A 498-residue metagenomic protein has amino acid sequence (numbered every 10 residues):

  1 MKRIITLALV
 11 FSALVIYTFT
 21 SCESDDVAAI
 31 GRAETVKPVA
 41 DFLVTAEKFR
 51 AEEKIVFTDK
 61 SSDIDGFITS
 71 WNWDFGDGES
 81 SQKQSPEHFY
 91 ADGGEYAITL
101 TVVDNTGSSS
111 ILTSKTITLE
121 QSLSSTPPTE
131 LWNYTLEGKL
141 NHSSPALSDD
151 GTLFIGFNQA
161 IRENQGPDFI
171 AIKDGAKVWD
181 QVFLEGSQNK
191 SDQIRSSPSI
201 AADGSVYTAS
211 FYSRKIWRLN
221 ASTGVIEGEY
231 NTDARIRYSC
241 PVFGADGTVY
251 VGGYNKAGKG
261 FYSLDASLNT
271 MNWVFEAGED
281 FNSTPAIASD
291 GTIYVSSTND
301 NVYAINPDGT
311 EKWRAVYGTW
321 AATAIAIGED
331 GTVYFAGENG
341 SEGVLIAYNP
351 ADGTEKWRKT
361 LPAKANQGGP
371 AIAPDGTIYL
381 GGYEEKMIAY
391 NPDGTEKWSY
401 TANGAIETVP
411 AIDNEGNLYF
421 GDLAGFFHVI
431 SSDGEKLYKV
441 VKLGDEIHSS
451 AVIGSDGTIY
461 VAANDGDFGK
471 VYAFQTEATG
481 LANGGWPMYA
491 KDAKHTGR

Functional and structural regions predicted by a protein language model:
M1-A33: Bacterial Sec-dependent N-terminal signal peptides
V10, T18-F19, D59, G78-E79 (+4 more regions): Intrinsically disordered, low-complexity segments
S12, R32, E47-F49, D63 (+9 more regions): Generic marker of residues within folded, mature protein domains
T18, I55, T69, E477-G485: Generic detector of short, well-ordered, non-transmembrane alpha-helical segments enriched in hydrophobic residues
C22-S124: Extracellular/lumenal mature domains of secreted and surface-exposed proteins
L119-R498: Extracytoplasmic/lumenal domain signature
